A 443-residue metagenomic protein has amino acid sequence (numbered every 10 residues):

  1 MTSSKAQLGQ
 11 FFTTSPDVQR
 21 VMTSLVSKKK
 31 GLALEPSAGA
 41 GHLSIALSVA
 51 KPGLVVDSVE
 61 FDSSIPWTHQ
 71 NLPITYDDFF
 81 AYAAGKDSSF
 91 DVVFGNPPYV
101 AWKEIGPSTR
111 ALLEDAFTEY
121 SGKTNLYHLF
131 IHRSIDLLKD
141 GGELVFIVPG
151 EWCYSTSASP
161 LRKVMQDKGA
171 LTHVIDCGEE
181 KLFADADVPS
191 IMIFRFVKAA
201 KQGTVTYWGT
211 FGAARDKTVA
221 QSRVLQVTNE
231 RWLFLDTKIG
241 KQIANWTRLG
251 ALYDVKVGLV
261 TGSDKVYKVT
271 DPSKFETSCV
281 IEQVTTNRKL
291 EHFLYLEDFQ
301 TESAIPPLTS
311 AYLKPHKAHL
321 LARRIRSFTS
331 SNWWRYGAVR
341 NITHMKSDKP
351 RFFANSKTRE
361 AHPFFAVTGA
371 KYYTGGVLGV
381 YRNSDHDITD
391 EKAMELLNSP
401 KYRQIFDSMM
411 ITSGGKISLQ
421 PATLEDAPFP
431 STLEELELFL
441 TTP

Functional and structural regions predicted by a protein language model:
T2-L25, S37-G53, D57-G262: Signature of N6-adenine DNA methyltransferases within the class I
V26-L32: Short helix-loop-beta connector
K241-P443: Polybasic, glycine- and aromatic-enriched phosphate-binding surface used to engage nucleic acids
